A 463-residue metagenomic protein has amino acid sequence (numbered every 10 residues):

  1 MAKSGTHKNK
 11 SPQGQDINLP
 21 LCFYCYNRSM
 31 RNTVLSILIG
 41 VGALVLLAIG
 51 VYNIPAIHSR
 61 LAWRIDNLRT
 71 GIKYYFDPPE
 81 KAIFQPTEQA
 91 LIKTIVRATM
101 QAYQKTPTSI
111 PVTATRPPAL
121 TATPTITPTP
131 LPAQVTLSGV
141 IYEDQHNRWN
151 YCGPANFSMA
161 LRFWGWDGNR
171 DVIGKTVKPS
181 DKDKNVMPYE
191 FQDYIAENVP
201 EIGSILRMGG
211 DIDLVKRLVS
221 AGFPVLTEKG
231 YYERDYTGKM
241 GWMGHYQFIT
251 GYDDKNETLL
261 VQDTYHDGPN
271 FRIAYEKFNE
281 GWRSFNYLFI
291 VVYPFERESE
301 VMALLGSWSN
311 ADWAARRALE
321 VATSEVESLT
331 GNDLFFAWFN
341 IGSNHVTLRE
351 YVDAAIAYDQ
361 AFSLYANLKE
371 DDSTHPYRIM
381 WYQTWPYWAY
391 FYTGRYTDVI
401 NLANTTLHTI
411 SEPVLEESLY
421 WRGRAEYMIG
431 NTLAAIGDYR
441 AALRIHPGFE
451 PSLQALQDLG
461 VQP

Functional and structural regions predicted by a protein language model:
W63-T136, A441, Q462-P463: Ser/Thr-rich, Proline-interspersed low-complexity disordered segments
V135-D181: Active-site nucleophile-adjacent alpha helix/oxyanion-hole segment immediately C-terminal to the catalytic cysteine
M208-T264: Active-site-adjacent substructure of cysteine-protease-like catalytic cores
G241, D254-L348, D353, D359-Q360: Noncatalytic regulatory segments and standalone regulatory/sensor domains
E325-E327, A361, T406, A441-A442: Canonical positions in the second alpha-helix
V346-V352, D359-W421: Alpha-helical adaptor scaffolds
T347, Y392, M428, D458-Q462: Register position in tetratricopeptide repeats
